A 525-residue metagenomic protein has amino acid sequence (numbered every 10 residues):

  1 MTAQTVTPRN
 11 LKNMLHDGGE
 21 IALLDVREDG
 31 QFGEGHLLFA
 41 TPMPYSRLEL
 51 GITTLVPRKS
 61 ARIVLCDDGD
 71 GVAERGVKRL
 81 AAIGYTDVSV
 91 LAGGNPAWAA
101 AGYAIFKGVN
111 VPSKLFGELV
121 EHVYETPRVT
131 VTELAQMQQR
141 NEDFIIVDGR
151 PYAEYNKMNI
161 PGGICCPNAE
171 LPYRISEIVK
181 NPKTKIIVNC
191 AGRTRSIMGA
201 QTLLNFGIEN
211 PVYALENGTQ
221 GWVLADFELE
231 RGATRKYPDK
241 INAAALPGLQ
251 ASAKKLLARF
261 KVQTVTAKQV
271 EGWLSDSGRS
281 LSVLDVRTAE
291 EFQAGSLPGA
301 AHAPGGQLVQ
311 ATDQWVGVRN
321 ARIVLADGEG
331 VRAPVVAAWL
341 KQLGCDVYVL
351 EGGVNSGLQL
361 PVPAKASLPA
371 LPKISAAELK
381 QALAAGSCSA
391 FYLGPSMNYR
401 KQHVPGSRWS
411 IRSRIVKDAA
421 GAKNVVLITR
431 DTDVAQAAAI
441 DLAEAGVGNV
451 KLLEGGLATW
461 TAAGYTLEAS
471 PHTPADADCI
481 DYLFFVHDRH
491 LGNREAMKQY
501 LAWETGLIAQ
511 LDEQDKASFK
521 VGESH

Functional and structural regions predicted by a protein language model:
M1-A22, V26-I145, G149-S282, V286-S389 (+1 more regions): Rhodanese-like catalytic fold shared by cysteine-dependent sulfurtransferases and DSP/PTP-type phosphatases
